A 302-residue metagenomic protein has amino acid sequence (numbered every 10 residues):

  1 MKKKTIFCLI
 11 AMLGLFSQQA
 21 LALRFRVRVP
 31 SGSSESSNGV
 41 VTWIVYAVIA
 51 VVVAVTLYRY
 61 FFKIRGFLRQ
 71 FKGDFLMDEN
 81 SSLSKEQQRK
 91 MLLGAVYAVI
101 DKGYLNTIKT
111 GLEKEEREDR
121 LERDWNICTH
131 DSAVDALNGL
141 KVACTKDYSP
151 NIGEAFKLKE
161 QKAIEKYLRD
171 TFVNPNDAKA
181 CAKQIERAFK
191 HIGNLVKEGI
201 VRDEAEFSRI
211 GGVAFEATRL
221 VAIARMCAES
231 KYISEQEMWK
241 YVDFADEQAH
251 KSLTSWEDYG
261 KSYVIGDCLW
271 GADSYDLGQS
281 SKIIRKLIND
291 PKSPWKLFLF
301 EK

Functional and structural regions predicted by a protein language model:
M1-L23: N-terminal secretory/membrane targeting signals
L23-R24, V29-E35, W43-A228, Y232-E235 (+1 more regions): Polar/charged low-complexity regulatory segments
G39: Serine-esterase "nucleophile elbow" of acetyl-processing enzymes
